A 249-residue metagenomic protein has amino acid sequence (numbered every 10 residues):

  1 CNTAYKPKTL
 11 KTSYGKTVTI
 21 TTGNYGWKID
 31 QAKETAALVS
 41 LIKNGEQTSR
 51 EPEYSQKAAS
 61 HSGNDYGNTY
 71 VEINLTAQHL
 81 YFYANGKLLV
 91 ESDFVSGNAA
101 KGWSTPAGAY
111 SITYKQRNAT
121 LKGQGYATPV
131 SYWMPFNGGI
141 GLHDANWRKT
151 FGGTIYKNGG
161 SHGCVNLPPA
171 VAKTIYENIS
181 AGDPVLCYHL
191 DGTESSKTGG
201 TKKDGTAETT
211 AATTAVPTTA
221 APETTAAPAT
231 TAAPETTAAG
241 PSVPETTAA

Functional and structural regions predicted by a protein language model:
C1-A127, Y132, I179-A181, L186-G192 (+4 more regions): Surface-exposed, secretory/extracytoplasmic low-complexity segments enriched in Ser/Thr/Asn/Gly/Pro
S104-T105, A119-T219, T224-T225, T231 (+2 more regions): Exported/periplasmic cell-wall-interacting domains
